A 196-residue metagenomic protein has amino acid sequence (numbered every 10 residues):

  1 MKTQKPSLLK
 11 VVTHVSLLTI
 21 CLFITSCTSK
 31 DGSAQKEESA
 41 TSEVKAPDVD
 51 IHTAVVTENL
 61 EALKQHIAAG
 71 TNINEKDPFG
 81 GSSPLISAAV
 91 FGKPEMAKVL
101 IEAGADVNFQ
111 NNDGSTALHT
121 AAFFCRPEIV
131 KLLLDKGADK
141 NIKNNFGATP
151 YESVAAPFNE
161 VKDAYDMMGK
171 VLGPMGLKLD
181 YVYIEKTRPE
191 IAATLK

Functional and structural regions predicted by a protein language model:
P47, G80-G81, G114, G147: Start-of-repeat signature of ankyrin repeats
I51, P84-L85, L118, P150-Y151: Conserved hydrophobic residue in the first alpha-helix
A62, E95-M96, E128-I129, T187-I191: Conserved ankyrin/ankyrin-like repeat signature
D77-P78, N111, N144: Ankyrin repeat boundary/linker residues
